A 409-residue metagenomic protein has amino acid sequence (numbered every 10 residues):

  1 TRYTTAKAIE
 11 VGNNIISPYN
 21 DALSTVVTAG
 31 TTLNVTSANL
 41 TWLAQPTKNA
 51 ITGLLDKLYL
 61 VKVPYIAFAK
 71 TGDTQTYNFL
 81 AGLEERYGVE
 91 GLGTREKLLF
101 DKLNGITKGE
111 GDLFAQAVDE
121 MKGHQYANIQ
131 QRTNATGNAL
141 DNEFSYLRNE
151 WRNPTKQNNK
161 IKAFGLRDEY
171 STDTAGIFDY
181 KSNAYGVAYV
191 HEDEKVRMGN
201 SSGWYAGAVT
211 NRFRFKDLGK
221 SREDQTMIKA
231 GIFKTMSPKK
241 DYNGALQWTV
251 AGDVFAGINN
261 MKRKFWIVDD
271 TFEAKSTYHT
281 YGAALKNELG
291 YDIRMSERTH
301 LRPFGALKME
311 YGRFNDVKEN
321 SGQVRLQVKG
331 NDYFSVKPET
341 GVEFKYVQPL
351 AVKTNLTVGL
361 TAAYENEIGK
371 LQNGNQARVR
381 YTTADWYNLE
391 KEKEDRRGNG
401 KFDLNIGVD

Functional and structural regions predicted by a protein language model:
T1-K102: Extracellular, surface-exposed repeat/solenoid domains
L99-D292: Outer membrane beta-barrel translocator domains of Type V secretion systems
T155-N159, V196-W204, Y242-G252, E297-P303 (+3 more regions): Outer-envelope beta-barrel architecture signal
L166-R167, F265-K275, L285, K318-L326 (+1 more regions): Gram-negative and organellar
D173, K216-L218, N260-W266, R313-S321 (+1 more regions): Outer-membrane beta-barrel and related beta-rich outer-membrane complex signature in Gram-negative bacteria
H191-K195, K234-P238, N287-I293, T299 (+4 more regions): Residue-level signature of outer-membrane beta-barrel architecture
K229-G231, Q327-D409: Outer membrane beta-barrel transmembrane domains
G257, K308-G312: Solvent-exposed flexible segments
